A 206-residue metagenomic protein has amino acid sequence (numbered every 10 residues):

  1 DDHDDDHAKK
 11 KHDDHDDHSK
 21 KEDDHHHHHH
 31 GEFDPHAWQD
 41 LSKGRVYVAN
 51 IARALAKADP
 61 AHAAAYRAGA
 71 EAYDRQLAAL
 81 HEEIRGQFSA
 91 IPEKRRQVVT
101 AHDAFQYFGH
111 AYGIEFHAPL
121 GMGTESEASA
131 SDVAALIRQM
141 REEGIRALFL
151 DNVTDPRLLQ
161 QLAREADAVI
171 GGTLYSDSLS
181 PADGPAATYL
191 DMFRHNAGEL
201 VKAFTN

Functional and structural regions predicted by a protein language model:
D1-N206: Extracytoplasmic metal-acquisition and chelation regions
